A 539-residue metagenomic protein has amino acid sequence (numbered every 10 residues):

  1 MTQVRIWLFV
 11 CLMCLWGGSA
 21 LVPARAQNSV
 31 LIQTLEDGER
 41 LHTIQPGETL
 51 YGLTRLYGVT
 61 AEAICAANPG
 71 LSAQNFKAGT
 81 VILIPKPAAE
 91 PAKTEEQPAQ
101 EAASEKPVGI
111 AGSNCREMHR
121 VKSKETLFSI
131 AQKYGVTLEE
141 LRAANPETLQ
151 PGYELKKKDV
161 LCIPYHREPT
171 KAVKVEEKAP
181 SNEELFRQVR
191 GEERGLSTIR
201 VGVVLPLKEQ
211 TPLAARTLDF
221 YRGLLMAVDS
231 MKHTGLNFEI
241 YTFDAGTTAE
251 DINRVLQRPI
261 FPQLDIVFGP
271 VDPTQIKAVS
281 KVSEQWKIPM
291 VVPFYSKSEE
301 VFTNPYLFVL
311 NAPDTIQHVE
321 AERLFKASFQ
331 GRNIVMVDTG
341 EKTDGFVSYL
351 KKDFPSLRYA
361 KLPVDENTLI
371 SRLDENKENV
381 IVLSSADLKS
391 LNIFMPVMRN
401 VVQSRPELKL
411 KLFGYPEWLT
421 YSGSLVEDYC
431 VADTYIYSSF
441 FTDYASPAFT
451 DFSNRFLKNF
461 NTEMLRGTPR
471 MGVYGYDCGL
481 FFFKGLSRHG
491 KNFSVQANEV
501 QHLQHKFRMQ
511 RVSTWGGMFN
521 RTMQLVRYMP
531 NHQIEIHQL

Functional and structural regions predicted by a protein language model:
M1-Q33, E535-L539: Bacterial Sec-dependent N-terminal signal peptides
A26-T60, A102-T137: Primarily a LysM-type cell-wall glycan-binding module
K77-S123, F128, Q132, Y153-L205 (+1 more regions): Pro/Ala/Gly-rich low-complexity, hydrophilic intrinsically disordered segments
D219, L236-S298: Beta-alpha junction/loop-to-helix N-cap segments that form part of ligand/metal-binding clefts
I260-D272, V291-P293, N333-T339, K377-M395 (+2 more regions): Periplasmic-binding protein-like
F268, Q275-V337, E341-V347: Extracytoplasmic ligand/sensor domains, especially the bilobed periplasmic-binding protein
V397-G472: Extracellular/periplasmic periplasmic-binding protein-like sensory domains
T462-G472, G479-Q538: Segments of small-molecule ligand-sensing domains
